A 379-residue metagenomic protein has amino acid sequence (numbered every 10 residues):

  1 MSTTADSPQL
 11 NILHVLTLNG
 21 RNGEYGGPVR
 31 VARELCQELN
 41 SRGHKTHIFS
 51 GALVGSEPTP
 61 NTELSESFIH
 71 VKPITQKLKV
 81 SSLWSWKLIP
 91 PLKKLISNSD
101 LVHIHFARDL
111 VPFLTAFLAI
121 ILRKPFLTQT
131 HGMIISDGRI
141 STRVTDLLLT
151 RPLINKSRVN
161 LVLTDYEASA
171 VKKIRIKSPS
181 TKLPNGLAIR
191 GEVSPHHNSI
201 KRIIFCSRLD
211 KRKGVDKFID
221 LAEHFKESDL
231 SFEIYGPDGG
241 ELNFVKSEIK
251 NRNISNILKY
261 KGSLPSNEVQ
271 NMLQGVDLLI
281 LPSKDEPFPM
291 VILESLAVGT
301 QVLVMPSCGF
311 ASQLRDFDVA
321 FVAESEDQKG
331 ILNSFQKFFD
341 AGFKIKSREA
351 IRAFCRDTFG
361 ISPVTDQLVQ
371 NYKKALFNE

Functional and structural regions predicted by a protein language model:
L16-G23, V31-A32, E38-L83, K182 (+1 more regions): N-terminal strand-loop element at the rim of the active site of nucleotide-sugar-dependent glycosyltransferases
R30, E34, K201, F205-H224 (+1 more regions): A conserved mid-protein helix/loop that constitutes part of the nucleotide-sugar donor-binding site
A52-G55, C206, S231-K246, G262: Glycosyltransferase donor-sugar binding loop
Y166, G186: Carbohydrate-associated surface elements
V245-L264: Nucleotide-activated donor-binding/catalytic signature segment of Leloir-type glycosyltransferases, i.e., the conserved
K284: Aromatic "clamp/platform" in nucleotide-sugar-dependent glycosyltransferases that forms part of the donor/acceptor
Q301-V304: Short hydrophobic beta-strand element within catalytic cores of glycosyltransferases and related nucleotide-activated
D316, A320-Q328, K337-G342: Conserved acidic donor-binding segment of nucleotide-sugar-dependent glycosyltransferases
